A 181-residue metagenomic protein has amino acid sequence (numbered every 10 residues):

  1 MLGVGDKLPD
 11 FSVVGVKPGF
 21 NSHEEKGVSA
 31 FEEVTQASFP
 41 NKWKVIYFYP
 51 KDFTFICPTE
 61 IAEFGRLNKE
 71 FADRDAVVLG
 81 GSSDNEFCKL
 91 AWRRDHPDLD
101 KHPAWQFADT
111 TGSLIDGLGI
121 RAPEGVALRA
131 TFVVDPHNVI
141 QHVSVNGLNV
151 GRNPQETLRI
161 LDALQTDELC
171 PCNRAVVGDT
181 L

Functional and structural regions predicted by a protein language model:
M1-L181: Chalcogenol-based redox active-site neighborhoods
